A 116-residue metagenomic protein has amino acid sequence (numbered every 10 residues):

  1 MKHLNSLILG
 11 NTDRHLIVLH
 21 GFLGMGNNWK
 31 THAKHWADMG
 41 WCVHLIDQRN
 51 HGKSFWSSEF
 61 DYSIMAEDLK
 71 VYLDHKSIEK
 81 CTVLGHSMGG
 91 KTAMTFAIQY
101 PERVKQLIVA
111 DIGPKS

Functional and structural regions predicted by a protein language model:
M1-I17, D38-W41, I78-E79: Alpha/beta-hydrolase fold catalytic core
D13, G21-G24, S87: Active-site glycine-rich loops that stabilize anionic/oxyanionic intermediates across multiple enzyme folds
V18-G21, L45: Structural cue for short, hydrophobic secondary-structure segments
L23, Q48-G52, P114: Alpha/beta-hydrolase active-site loop signature
L23-T31, V43: Serine-hydrolase catalytic-loop signature spanning alpha/beta hydrolases and amidase-signature enzymes
K30, K70, M94-I98: Short, hydrophobic alpha-helix immediately C-terminal to the catalytic nucleophile
H35-D38, C42-L84: Active-site loop/oxyanion-hole signature of alpha/beta-hydrolase fold enzymes
E79-S116: Conserved hydrolase catalytic core segment
